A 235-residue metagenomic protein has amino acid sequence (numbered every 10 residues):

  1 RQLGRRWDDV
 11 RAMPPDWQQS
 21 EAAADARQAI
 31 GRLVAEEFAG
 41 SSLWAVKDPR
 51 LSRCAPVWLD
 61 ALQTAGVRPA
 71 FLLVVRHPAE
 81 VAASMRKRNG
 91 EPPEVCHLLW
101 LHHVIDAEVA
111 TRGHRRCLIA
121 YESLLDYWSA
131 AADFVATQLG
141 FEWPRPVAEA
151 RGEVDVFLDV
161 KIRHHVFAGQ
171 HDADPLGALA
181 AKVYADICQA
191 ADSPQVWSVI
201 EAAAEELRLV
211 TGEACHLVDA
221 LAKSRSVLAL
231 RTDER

Functional and structural regions predicted by a protein language model:
R1-D48, Q63-V67, V166, P175 (+1 more regions): PAPS-dependent sulfation machinery
Q2, D16, A29-E37, S84 (+7 more regions): Residues that form generic nucleotide/phosphate-binding pockets
L3, E91-L99, H164-D174: A polyampholytic, Gly/Pro-enriched intrinsically disordered region
L3, V10, C117-L118, R151: Preference for short coil/turn "hinge" residues that link or interrupt alpha-helices
R27, G31-P146: PAPS-dependent sulfotransferase catalytic domain
T137-R235: PAPS-dependent sulfotransferases, especially Golgi type II membrane carbohydrate sulfotransferases
